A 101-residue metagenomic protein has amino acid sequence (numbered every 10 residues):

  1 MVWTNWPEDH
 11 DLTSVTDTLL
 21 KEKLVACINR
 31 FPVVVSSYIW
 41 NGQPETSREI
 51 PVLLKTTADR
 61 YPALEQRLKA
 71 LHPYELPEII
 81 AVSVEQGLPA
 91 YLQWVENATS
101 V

Functional and structural regions predicted by a protein language model:
M1-V101: Positively charged, small/polar-rich N-terminal and surface patches that mediate targeting and assembly and bind
